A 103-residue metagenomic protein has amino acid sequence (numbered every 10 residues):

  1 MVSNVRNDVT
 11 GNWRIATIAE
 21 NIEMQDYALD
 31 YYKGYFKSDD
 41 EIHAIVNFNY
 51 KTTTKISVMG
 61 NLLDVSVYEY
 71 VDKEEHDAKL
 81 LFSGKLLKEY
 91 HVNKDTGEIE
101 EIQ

Functional and structural regions predicted by a protein language model:
M1-T52: Short, non-transmembrane alpha-helical segments in secretory-pathway proteins
G11, G60-N61, G97: Intrinsic-disorder/low-complexity loop/linker signature
N21, E74-H76, E100: Contiguous hydrophobic segments
A44-V92: Exposed beta-strand-loop-beta-strand "reactive/processing" segments of non-cytosolic proteins
H91-Q103: Short, low-complexity, Pro/Ser/Thr/Gly-rich segments in the mature regions of secreted, periplasmic
